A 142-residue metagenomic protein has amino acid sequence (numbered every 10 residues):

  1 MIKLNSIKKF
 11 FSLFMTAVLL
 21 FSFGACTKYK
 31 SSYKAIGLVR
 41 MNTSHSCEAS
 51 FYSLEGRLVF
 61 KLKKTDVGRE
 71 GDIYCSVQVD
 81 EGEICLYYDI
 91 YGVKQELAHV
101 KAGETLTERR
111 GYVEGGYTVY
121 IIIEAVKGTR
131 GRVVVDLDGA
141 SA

Functional and structural regions predicted by a protein language model:
I2-S12: Bacterial N-terminal signal peptides that target proteins for export
S22-A25: C-terminal motif of bacterial Sec signal peptides marking the signal peptidase cleavage site
T27-K63: Transition segment at domain starts
L62, L106-Y112: Exposed aromatic-hydrophobic patches
E70-I73, G111-T129: Noncatalytic modules at the cell exterior or secretory-pathway interfaces, chiefly beta-strand-rich lectin/adhesion
Q78-E83, K127-G128: Short proline/glycine-enriched turn/loop motifs at strand-loop junctions of beta-rich domains
E81-E96: Short, surface-exposed beta-strand/strand-loop-strand elements in extracellular ectodomains
K127-A140: Edge beta-strands of jelly-roll/beta-sandwich modules across compartments, strongly enriched in secreted/luminal
